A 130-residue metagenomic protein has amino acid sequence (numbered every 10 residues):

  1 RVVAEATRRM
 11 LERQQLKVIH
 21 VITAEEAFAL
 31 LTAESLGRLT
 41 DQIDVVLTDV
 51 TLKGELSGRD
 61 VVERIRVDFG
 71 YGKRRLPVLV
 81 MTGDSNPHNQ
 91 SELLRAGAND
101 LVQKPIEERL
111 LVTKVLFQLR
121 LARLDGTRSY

Functional and structural regions predicted by a protein language model:
R1-E25: Two-component/phosphorelay signaling modules centered on CheY-like receiver
H20-V45, K53: Acidic, metal-coordinating helix/loop segments flanking the phosphotransfer/catalytic sites of two-component signaling
D41-D44, G70-P77: His-Asp phosphorelay/catalytic-motif detector in bacterial-type signaling
V46, L101-V102: Two-component signal transduction core modules
L56-D60, K73-R74, D84-D100: Alpha4 helix (beta4-alpha4-beta5 surface) of REC/receiver domains from two-component response regulators
L79-M81: Hydrophobic/aromatic residues positioned on beta-strands within the core alpha/beta folds
I106-V115: C-terminal output helix
L116-Y130: The C-terminal output helix
